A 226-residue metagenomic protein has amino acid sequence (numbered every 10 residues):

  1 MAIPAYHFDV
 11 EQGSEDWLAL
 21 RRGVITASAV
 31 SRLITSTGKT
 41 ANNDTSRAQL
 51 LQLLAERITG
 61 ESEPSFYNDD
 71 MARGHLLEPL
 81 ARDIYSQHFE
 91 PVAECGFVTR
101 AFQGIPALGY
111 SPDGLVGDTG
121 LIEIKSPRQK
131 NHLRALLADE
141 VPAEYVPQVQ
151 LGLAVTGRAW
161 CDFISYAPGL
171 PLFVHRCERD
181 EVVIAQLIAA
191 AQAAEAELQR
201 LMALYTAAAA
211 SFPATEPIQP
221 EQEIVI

Functional and structural regions predicted by a protein language model:
M1-L76, F212-I226: Charged, glycine-rich intrinsically disordered N-terminal tails and low-complexity linkers that flank
P4-A5, A41, L80-R82, W160-I164: Intrinsically disordered, low-complexity boundary segments flanking structured domains
R21-I25, G38, I58-S62, F89 (+4 more regions): Generic secondary-structure transition motif, activating predominantly at the C-termini of alpha-helices
L51, R82, V149: Generic structural marker for isolated residues within well-ordered, non-membrane alpha-helices of soluble domains
M71-A93: Acidic-basic catalytic patches of nuclease active cores, encompassing PD-(D/E)XK and other metal-cofactor nuclease
F89-P112, V116-L201: Nucleic-acid nuclease catalytic cores
L187-I226: Non-catalytic C-terminal interaction segments of nucleic acid-processing enzymes
